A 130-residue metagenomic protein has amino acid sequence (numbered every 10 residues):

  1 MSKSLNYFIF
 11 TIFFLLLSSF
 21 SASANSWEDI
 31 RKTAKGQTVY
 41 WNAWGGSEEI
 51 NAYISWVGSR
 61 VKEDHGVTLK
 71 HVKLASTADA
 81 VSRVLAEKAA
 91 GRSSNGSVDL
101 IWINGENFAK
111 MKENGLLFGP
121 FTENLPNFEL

Functional and structural regions predicted by a protein language model:
M1-I9: Bacterial N-terminal signal peptides that target proteins for export
I9-S19: Bacterial N-terminal signal peptides
F20-A24: Sec/Tat signal peptide C-region and signal peptidase I cleavage site
S26-I103: Early extracytoplasmic/lumenal segment of secretory-pathway proteins
W56, N104-T122: Periplasmic solute-binding protein
N124-L130: A conserved helix-loop-strand patch within extracytoplasmic ligand-binding domains of the periplasmic binding
